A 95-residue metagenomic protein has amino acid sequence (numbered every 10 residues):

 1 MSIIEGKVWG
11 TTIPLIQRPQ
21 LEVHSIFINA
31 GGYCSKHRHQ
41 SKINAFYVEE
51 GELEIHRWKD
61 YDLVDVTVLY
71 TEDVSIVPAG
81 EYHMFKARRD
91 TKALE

Functional and structural regions predicted by a protein language model:
M1-S25, Y33-S35, T67: A short, N-terminal "cap"/entry segment at the start of jelly-roll beta-barrel domains of the cupin/DSBH fold
S25, A45, R89-E95: A short hydrophobic beta-strand segment most commonly corresponding to one strand of the jelly-roll/cupin
S35-S41: Histidine-centered catalytic micro-motifs
S41-D60: Glycine- and acidic-residue-biased ligand/ion/polar-headgroup-sensing regions
E52-E54, V74, Y82, D90-K92: Structural motif
K59-Y82: Short acidic-glycine-tyrosine-enriched beta hairpin
